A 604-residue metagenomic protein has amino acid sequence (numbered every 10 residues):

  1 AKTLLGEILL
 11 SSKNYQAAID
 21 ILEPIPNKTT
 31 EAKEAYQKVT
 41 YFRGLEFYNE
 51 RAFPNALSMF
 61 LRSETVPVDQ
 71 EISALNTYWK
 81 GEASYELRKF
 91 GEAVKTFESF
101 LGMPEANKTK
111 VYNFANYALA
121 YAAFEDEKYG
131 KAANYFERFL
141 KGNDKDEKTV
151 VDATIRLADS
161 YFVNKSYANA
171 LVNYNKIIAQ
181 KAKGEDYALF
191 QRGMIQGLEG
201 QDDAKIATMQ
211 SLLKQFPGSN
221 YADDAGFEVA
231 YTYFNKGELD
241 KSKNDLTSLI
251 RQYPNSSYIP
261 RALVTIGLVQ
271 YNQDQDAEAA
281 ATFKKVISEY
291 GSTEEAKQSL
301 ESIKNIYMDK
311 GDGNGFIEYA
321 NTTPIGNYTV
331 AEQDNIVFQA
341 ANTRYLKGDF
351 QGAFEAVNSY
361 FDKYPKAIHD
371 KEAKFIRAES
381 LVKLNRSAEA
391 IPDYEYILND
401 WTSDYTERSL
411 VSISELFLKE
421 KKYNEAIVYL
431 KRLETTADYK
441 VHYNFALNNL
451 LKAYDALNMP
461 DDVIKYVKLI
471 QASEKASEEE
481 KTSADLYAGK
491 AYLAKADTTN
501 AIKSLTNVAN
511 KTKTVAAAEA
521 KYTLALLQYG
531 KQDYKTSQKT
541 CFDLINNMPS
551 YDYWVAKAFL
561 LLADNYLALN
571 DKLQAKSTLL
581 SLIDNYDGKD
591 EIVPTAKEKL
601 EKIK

Functional and structural regions predicted by a protein language model:
A1-K604: Acidic, polar-rich low-complexity tracts and alpha-helical solenoid repeat scaffolds
